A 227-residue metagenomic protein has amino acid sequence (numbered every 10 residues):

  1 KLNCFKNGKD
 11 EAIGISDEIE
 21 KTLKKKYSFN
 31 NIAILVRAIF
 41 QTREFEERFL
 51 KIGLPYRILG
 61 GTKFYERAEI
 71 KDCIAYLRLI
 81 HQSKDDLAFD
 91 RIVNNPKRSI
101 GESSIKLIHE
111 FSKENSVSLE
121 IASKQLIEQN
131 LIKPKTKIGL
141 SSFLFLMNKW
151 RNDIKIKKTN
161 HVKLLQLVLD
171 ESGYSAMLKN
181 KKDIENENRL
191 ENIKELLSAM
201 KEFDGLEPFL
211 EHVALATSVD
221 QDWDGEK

Functional and structural regions predicted by a protein language model:
K1, K51-L54, T62-P96: Conserved short internal alpha-helix adjacent to the catalytic or cofactor-binding core of large enzyme scaffolds
K1-P55, R78-Q82, E114, D153-K158: Helicase P-loop NTPase motor core
C4, G8-E11, I15-E18, A38-Q41 (+11 more regions): Helical mechanochemical/support elements of P-loop NTPase systems and associated helical scaffolds
S28, P96, Q125-K227: Accessory C-terminal helicase-associated subdomains
K106-F111: C-terminal helical "lid" of AAA+/P-loop NTPase domains
S112-Q125: A short beta-strand-loop micro-motif that forms or neighbors metal/cofactor- and ligand-binding patches at active-site
